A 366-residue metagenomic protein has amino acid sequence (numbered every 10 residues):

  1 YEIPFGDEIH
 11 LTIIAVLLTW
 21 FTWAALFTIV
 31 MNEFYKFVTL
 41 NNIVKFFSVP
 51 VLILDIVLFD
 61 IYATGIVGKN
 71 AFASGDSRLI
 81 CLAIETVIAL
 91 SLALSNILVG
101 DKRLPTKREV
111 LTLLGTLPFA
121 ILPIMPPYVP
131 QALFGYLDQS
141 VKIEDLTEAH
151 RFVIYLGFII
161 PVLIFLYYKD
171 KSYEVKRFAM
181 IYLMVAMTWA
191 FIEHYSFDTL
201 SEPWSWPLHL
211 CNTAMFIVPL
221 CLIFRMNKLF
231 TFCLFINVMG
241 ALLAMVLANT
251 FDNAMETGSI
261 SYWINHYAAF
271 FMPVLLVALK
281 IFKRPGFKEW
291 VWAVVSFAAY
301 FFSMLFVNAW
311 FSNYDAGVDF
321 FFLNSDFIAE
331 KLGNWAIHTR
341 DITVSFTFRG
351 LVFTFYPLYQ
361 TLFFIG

Functional and structural regions predicted by a protein language model:
P4-H10, L137-L146, L163-V175, T188-S201 (+2 more regions): Short juxtamembrane and helix-loop transition motifs at transmembrane-helix boundaries in membrane proteins
I9-V16, A73-T86, Y136-L156, W290-V294 (+1 more regions): Membrane-interface transmembrane-helix boundary segments in multi-pass integral membrane proteins
L18-V30, C81-L98, T116, F152-F165 (+3 more regions): Hydrophobic cores of alpha-helical transmembrane segments in multi-pass inner/ER membrane proteins, independent
F37-V51, P105-L113, Y173-M184, K228-L234 (+1 more regions): Membrane-interfacial loop-to-transmembrane alpha-helix junctions, especially the N-terminal start
P50-Y62, L117-P127, V185-Y195, N237-N249 (+1 more regions): Aromatic-anchored segments of alpha-helical transmembrane domains
A63-D76, Y195-S205, F224-K228, A248-S261: Membrane-interface helix caps and helix-loop-helix hairpins in membrane proteins
H150-L156, M180, T199-C211, L234: Structural signature of hydrophobic alpha-helical transmembrane segments
F251-F301: A contiguous pocket-lining binding segment that forms or flanks enzyme active sites
